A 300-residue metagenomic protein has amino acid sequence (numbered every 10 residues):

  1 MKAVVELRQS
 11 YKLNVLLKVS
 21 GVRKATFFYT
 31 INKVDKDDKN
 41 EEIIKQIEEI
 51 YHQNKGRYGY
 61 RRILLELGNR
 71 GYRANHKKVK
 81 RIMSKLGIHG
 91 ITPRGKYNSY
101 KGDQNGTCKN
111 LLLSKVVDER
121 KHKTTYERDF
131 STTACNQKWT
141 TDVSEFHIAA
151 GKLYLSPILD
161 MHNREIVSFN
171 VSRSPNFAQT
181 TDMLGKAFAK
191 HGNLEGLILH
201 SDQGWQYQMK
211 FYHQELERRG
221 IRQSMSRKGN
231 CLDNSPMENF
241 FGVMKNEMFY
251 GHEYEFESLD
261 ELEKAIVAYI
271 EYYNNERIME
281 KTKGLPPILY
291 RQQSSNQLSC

Functional and structural regions predicted by a protein language model:
M1, K24-T133, N230, P286-S295: Basic, flexible linker segments flanking DNA-binding modules in nucleic acid-interacting mobile-element proteins
M1-S10, V15, D37: Residue-centric detector for conserved, function-critical "anchor" positions in compact interaction modules
S10-L13, A134, I148-Y154: Short, flexible loop/turn motifs enriched in small residues
L16-S20, F27, I47, I63 (+15 more regions): Mobile genetic element proteins and their domesticated derivatives, centered on retroelements and DNA transposons
S99-D103, S201-Q203, M209-Y212, Q223-K245 (+2 more regions): RNase H-like two-metal-ion nuclease catalytic core shared by retroviral integrases and related mobile-element nucleases
H147, G151, N170-G192: Active-site beta-loop-alpha junctions of metal-dependent nucleic acid enzymes, especially the RNase H-like/DDE
I148, D160-M161: Short, acidic, Ser/Thr-enriched surface-loop or helix-capping motifs
E217-I221, V243-C300: C-terminal domain-tail junction helix/linker
